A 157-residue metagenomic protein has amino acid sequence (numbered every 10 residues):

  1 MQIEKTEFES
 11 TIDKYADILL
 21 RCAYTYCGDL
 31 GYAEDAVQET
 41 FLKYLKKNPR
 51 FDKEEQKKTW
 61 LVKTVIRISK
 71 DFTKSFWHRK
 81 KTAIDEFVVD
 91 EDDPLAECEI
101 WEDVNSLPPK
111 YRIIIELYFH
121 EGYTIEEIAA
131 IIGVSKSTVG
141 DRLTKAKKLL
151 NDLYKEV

Functional and structural regions predicted by a protein language model:
M1-R21, T25, E34: A short, charge-rich alpha-helical start-of-domain segment used by transcription regulators
L20, F41, P108, R112 (+1 more regions): C-terminal flanking helix
R21, D35-L42, K46, E55-R67: Structural recognition of an alpha-helix C-terminal capping motif at a helix-to-coil junction
G31, E126, S137: Residues within helix-turn-helix
K63-I84, K145: Arg/Lys-rich amphipathic alpha helix in sigma70-family domain 2
I66, I132-V157: DNA-recognition helix of helix-turn-helix
D71, R79-N105, T124: Internal acidic/polar
I114-Y118: A short pre-motif secondary-structure segment
